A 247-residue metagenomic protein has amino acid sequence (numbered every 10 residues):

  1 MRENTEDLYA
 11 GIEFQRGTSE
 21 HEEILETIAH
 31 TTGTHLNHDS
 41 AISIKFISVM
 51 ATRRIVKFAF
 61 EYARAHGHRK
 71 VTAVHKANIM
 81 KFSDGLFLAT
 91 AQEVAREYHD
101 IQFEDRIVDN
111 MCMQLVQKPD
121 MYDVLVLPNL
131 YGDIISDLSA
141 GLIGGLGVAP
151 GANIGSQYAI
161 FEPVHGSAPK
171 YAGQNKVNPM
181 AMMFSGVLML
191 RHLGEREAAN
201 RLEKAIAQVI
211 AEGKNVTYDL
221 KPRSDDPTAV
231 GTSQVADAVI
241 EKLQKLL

Functional and structural regions predicted by a protein language model:
R2-T31, A41-K45, L130: N-terminal glycine-rich phosphate/adenylate-binding segment common to multiple enzyme folds
E6, A10, K57-H68, I79 (+6 more regions): Generic secondary-structure signature for well-ordered alpha-helical cores
E23-V108: Glycine-rich phosphate/diphosphate-binding loop of Rossmann-like nucleotide-binding domains
F46-R53, K57, K81-G85, K176-M183 (+4 more regions): Electropositive phosphate-/nucleotide-binding environments in soluble metabolic enzymes
A73, L130, V187-L188, K221-V230: Glycine-rich phosphate/diphosphate-binding loops and the adjacent beta-loop-alpha structural elements that coordinate
K81-T90, V116-D123, A140, A211-V216 (+1 more regions): Short glycine/threonine-rich loop-to-helix capping motif typified by GTGT followed within a few residues by an Asp-Pro
Q102-Q114, S224-D225: Short, conserved loop-to-beta-strand elements that form functional interface hotspots
Q114-N215: Glycine-rich phosphate/nucleotide-binding loop
